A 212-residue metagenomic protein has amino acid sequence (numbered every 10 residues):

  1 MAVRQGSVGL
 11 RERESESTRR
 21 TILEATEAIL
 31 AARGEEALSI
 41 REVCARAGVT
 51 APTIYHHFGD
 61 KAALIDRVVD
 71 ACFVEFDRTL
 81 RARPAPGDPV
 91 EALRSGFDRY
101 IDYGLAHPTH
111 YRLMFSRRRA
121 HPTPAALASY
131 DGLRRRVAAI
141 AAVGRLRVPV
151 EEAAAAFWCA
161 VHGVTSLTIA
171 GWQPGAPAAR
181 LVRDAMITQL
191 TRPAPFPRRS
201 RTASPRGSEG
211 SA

Functional and structural regions predicted by a protein language model:
M1-S17, A28, F196-A212: N-terminal intrinsically disordered/low-complexity leader segments
T21, A25, I29-A63, R67: Helix-turn-helix
T21-I29, E75, S95, R99: Pre-recognition alpha-helix immediately N-terminal to the DNA-recognition helix within helix-turn-helix or winged-helix
I29, T79, Y103, R136: Short alpha-helical functional segments enriched in proximate histidine and acidic residues
A32-E36, H107, V143: Short coil/turn segments at alpha/beta junctions that flank glycine-rich nucleotide-binding fingerprints
R67, R81-H110, H121, Y130 (+3 more regions): Hydrophobic alpha-helical connector segments
D70-D77: Short, basic, alpha-helical segments at the C-terminal edge of helix-turn-helix-like DNA-binding modules
R112-S116, P122-Y130, I140-I187, P197-R206 (+1 more regions): Hydrophobic/aromatic-rich alpha-helical bundle segments in the mid-to-C-terminal region
